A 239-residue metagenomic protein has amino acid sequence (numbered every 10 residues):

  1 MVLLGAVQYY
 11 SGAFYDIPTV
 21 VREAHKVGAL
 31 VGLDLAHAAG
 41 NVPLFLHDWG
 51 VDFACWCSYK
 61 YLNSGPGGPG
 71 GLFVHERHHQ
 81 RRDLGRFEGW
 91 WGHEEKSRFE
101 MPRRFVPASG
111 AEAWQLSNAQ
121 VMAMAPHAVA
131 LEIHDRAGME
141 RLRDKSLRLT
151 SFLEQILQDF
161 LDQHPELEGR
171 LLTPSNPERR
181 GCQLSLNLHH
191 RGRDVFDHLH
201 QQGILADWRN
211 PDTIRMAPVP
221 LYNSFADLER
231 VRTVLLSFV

Functional and structural regions predicted by a protein language model:
M1-A36, G40, Y61: Active-site phosphate-binding strand-loop segment of PLP-dependent enzymes
V2, V20, D34-L35, A54 (+6 more regions): Buried hydrophobic positions in well-ordered alpha/beta secondary-structure cores of metabolic enzymes
D16-V27, F45, W49, F152 (+4 more regions): Alpha-helical structural signal in soluble globular domains
G32-D34, C55, L172, D207: Structural detector of well-ordered beta-strand residues that form the stable sheet scaffold of enzyme domains
L35, A39, F45-N63, G68-V74: Conserved active-site segment immediately N-terminal to the catalytic lysine that forms the internal aldimine
N63-G68, F73-K145, S151: Active-site C-terminal subdomain of aminotransferase-like
L147-E154, Q158-Q202: Conserved PLP-binding catalytic core of the aspartate aminotransferase-like
H190-R191, F196-V239: PLP-dependent enzyme catalytic core of the Aspartate aminotransferase-like
